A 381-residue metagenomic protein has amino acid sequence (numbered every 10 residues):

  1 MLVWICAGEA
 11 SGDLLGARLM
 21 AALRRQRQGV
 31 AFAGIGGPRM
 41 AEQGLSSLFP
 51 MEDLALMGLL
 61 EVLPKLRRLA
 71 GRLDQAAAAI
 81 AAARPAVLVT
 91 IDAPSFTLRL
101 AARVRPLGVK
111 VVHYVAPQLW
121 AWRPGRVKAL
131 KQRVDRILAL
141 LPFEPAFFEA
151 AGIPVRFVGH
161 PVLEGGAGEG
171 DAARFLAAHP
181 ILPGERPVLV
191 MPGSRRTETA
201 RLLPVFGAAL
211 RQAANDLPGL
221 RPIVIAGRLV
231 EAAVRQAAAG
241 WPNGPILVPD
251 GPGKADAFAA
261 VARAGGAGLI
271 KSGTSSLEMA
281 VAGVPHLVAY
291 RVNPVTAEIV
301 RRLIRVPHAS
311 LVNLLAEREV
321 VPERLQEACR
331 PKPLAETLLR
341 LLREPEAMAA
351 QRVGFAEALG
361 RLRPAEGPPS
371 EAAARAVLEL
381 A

Functional and structural regions predicted by a protein language model:
M1-A381: Nucleotide-activated sugar donor-binding and catalytic core shared by glycosyltransferases and related lipid-linked
